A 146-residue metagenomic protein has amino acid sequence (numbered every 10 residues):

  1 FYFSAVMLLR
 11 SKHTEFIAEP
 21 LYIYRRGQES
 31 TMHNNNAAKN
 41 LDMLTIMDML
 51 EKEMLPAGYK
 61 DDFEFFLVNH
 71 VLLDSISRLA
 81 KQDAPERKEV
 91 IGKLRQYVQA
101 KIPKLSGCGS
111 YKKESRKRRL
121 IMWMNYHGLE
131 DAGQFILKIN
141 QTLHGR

Functional and structural regions predicted by a protein language model:
S4, H13-I46, L79-E89: Nucleotide-sugar-dependent glycosyltransferase catalytic core
M7-L8: Hydrophobic residues within well-ordered alpha-helices
N35-N36, D62, H70, A84 (+2 more regions): Short linear motifs in intrinsically disordered/low-complexity regions
T45-F65, Q99-S110, Q134: C-terminal, non-catalytic tails of nucleotide-sugar-dependent glycosyltransferases
F65-R78: Amphipathic alpha-helical repeat scaffolds of TPR domains
K81-R146: Membrane-interface aromatic/basic loop that binds lipid-linked glycans or pyrophosphate carriers, typified by
